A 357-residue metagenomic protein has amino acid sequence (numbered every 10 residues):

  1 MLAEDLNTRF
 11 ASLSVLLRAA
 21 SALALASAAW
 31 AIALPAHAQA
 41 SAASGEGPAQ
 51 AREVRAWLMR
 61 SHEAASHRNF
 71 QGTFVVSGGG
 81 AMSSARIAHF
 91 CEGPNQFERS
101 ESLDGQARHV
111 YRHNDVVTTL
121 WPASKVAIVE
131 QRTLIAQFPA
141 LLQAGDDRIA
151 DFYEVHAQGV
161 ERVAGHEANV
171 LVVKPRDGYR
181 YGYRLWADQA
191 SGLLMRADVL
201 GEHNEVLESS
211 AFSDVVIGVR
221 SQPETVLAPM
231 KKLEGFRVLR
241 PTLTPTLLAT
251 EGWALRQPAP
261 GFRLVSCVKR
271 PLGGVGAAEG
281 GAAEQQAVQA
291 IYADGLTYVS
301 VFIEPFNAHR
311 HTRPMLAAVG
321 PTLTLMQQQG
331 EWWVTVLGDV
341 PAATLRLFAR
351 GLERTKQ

Functional and structural regions predicted by a protein language model:
M1-V15: N-terminal secretory signal peptides that target proteins for export/translocation
L2, Q39-K125, D151-L200: N-terminal mature ectodomain segment of secretory-pathway/periplasmic proteins
S12-A26: Sec-dependent N-terminal signal peptides
W121-L141: Acidic/charged, solvent-exposed loop-and-adjacent secondary-structure segments enriched in E/D, K/R, S/T, and G/P
S191-L193, L200, N204-P223, T335-Q357: Surface-exposed amphipathic alpha-helical segments
E234-G330, A342-L347: Short, solvent-exposed recognition patches
